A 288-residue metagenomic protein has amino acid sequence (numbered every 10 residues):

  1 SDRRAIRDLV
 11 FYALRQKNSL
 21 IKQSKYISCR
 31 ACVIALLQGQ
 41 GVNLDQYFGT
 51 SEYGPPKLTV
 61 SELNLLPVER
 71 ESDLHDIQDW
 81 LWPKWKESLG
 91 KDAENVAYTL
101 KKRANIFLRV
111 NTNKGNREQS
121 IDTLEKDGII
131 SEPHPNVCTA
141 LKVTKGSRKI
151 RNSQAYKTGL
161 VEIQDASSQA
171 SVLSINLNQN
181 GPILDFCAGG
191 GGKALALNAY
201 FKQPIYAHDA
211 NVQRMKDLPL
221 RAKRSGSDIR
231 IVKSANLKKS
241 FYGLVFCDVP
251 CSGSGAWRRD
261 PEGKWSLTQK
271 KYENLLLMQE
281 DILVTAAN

Functional and structural regions predicted by a protein language model:
S1-N288: S-adenosylmethionine
